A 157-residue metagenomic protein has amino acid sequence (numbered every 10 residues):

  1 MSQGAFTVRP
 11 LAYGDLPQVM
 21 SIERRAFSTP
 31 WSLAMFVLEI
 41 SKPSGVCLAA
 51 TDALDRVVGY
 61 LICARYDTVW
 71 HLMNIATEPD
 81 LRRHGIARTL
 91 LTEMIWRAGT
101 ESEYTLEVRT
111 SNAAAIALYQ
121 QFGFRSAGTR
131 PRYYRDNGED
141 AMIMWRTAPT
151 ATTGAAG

Functional and structural regions predicted by a protein language model:
M1-Q3: Short acidic N-proximal helix/loop "leader" segments that mark the beginning of a domain or an inter-domain linker
F6, P10-H84, R88-G99, T147-A156: Acetyl-CoA-dependent GNAT
Q18, A117-L118: Well-formed, non-transmembrane alpha-helical positions, independent of function
W70-H71, R109-A114: Ligand-binding grooves and catalytic loops that recognize ribose/phosphate and carbohydrate rings, and esterified lipid
E78, R82, R109-S111, D136: Residue-level recognition of the GNAT/N-acetyltransferase active site
A87, L91, N112-A115, R132-N137: Short glycine/proline-centered loop/turn elements that form peptide/ligand docking sites
A98-V108: Conserved GNAT acetyl-CoA-binding A-motif
T105-E107, Q120, R125-M142: Conserved catalytic-core motifs of GNAT/GCN5-like acyltransferases
